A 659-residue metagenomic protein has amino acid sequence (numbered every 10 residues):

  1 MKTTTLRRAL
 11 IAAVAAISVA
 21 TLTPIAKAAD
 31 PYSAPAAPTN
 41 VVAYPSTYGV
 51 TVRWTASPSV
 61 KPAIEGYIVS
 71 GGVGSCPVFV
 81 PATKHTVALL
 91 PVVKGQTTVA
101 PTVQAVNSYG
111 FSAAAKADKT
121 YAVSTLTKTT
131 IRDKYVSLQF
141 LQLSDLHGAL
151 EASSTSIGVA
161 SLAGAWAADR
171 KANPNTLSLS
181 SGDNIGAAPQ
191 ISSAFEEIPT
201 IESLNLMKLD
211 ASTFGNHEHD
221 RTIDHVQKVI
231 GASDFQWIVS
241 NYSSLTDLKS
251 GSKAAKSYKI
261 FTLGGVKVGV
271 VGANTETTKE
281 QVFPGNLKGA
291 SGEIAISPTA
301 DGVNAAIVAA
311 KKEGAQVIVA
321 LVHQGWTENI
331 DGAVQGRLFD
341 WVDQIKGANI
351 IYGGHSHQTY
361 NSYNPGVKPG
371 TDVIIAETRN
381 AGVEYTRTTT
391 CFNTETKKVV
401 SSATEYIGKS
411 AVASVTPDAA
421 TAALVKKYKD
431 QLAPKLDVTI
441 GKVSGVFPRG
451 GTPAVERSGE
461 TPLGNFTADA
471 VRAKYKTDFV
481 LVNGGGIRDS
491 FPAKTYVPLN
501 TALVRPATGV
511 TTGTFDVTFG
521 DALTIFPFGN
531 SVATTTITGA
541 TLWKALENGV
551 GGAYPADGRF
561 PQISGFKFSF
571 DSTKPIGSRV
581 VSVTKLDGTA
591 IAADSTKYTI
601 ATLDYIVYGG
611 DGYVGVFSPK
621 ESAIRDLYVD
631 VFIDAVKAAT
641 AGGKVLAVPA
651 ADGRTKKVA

Functional and structural regions predicted by a protein language model:
M1-A28: Secretory targeting and sorting signals
A29-A63, Y109-T127: Pro/Thr/Ser/Gly-rich low-complexity, intrinsically disordered linker/stalk tracts
A56-P58, G71, A105, F392: Hydrophobic beta-strand positions in extracellular immunoglobulin-like domains
I64, G71, L263-G264, G370 (+1 more regions): Structural motif
G66-Q96: Recognizes extended acidic, P/S/T-rich segments that occur within or adjacent to Ig-like beta-sandwich modules
V87-A113: Beta-strand-rich modules
L126-V412, S458, L463-A470, G552-A553 (+1 more regions): Acidic, metal/ion-coordinating pockets
D133-Q139, G148-E151, A163, A168-K171 (+5 more regions): Catalytic centers of hydrolytic enzymes
